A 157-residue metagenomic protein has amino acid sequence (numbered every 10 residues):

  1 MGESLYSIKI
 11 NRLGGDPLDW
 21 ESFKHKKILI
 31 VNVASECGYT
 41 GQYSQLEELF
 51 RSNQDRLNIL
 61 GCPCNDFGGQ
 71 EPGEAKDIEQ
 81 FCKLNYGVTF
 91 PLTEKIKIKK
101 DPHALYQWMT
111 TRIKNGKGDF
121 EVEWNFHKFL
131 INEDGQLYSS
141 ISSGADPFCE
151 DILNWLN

Functional and structural regions predicted by a protein language model:
M1-S7, N157: N-terminal targeting signals for export/organelle localization
S7-K27, E48-S52: A short beta-strand-turn-helix
R12, N32-E36: Amphipathic alpha-helical repeat scaffolds
H25-K27, E36, T40-N65, K83-Y86: Conserved helix-turn-beta segment immediately C-terminal to the redox Cys motif in thioredoxin-like folds
N32, D55-E74, T89-K100: Thiol-based oxidoreductase modules, predominantly thioredoxin-like and allied folds used for disulfide exchange
K76-E123: Short, internal strand/loop/helix patches that form the active-site neighborhood or redox-interaction surface
Q107, R112-N157: Thiol-/selenol-based redox modules, centered on thioredoxin-like and closely related oxidoreductase domains
